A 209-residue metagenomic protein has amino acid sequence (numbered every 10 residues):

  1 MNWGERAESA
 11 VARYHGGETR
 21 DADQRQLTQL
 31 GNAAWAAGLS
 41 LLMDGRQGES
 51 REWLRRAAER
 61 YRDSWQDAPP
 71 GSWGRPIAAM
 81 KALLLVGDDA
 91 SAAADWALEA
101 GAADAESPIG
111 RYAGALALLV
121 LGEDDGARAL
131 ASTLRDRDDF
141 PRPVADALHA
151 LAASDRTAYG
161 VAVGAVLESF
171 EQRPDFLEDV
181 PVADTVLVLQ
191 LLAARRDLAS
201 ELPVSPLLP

Functional and structural regions predicted by a protein language model:
M1-S169: Eukaryote-skewed repeat-based solenoidal scaffolds used as protein-protein interaction platforms, primarily
L148-P209: Long, ordered, amphipathic alpha-helical scaffolds
